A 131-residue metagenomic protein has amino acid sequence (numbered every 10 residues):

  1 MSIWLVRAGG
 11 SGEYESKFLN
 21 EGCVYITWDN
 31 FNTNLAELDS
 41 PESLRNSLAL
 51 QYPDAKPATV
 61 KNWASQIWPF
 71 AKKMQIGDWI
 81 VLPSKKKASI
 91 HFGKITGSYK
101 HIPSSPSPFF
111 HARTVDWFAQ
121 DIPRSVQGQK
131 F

Functional and structural regions predicted by a protein language model:
M1-Q66: Compositionally biased, charged N-terminal/linker segments
G10-E13, C23, K94, S98 (+1 more regions): Intrinsically disordered, low-complexity regions
S11, K87, Q120-I122: Short, glycine-/Ser/Thr-/acidic-enriched flexible segments
Y14-K17, I90-F92, R124-S125: Short helix/loop capping segments that flank catalytic or ligand/cofactor-binding pockets
L19, P108-F110, V126-Q127: A generic structural signal for short, non-catalytic loop/turn and secondary-structure boundary residues
E37-R113, F118: Structured alpha/beta reader/binder surfaces that contact nucleic acids or chromatin modification marks
P123-F131: A recognition module on extended beta-rich or small alphabeta surfaces enriched in W/G with H and D/E
